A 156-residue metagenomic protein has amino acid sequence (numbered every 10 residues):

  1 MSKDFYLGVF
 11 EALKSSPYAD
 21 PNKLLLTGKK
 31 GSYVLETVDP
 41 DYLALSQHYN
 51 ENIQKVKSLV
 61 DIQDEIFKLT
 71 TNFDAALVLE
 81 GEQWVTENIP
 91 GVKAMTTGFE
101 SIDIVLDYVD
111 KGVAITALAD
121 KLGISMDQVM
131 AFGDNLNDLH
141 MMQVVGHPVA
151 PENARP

Functional and structural regions predicted by a protein language model:
M1-D4, F10: Alpha-helical substrate-recognition element adjacent to the catalytic core
G8, A12-F132, L136-M141, N153: Conserved acidic, metal-coordinating active-site core of Asp-based, Mg2+-dependent phosphoryl-transfer enzymes
